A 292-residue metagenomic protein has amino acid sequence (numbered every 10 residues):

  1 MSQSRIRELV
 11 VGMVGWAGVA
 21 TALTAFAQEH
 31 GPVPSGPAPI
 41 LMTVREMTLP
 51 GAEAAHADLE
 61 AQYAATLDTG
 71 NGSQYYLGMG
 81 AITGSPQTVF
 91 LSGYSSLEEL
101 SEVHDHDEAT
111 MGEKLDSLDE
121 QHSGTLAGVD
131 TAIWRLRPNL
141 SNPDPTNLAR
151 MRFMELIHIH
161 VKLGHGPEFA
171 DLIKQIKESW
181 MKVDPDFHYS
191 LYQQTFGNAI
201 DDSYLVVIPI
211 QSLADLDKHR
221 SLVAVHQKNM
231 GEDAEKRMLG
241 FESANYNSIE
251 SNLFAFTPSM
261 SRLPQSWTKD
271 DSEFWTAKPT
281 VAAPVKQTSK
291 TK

Functional and structural regions predicted by a protein language model:
S2-W16: Bacterial N-terminal signal peptides that target proteins for export
F26-K292: Short S/T/G/P-rich N-terminal loop/turn motif that feeds into the first structured element of a domain
